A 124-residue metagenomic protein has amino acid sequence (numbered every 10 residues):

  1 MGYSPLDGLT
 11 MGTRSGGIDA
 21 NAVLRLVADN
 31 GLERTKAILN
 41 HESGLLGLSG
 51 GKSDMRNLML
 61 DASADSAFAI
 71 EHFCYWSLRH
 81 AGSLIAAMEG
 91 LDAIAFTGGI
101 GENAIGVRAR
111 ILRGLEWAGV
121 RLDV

Functional and structural regions predicted by a protein language model:
M1-A28: Glycine-rich phosphate-binding loop of actin/hexokinase-like ATP-binding domains
S15-G16, A20, L32, S66 (+4 more regions): Generic structural signal for well-ordered, non-membrane alpha-helical segments in soluble metabolic enzymes
D19-G51: Oxyanion-binding "anion nests"
A37, G44-L48, D54-A87: Adenine-nucleotide phosphate-binding core of ATP-dependent small-molecule kinases
F68, G114-A118: Alpha/propeptide regions of enzymes that mature by internal proteolysis
D92-R110, G114: Glycine-rich phosphate-binding loops at beta-strand->alpha-helix junctions
V124: Glycine-rich phosphate-binding/hydrolytic loop that grips phosphoryl groups
